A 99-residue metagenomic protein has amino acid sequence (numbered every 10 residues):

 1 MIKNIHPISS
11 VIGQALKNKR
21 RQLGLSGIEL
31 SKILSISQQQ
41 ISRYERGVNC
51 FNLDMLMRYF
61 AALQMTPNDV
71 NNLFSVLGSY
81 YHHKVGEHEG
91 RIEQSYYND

Functional and structural regions predicted by a protein language model:
M1-Q22: A short, Lys/Arg-rich alpha-helix, primarily the initiator
Q14, N18, K32, R43 (+1 more regions): DNA-binding alpha-helical recognition surfaces that contact promoter or target DNA
K17, I28, M57: Residues within the helices of the helix-turn-helix
R20, S31, F60: The alpha-helix within a helix-turn-helix
R21, S35, R46-V48, S75: Residue-level detection of the helix-turn-helix DNA-binding "recognition helix"
G24-R43: Short alpha-helical DNA-recognition segment
N52-N71: DNA major-groove recognition helix of helix-turn-helix/homeodomain DNA-binding modules
N71-D99: Short, charged recognition helix plus adjacent turn of helix-turn-helix-like nucleic-acid-binding domains
